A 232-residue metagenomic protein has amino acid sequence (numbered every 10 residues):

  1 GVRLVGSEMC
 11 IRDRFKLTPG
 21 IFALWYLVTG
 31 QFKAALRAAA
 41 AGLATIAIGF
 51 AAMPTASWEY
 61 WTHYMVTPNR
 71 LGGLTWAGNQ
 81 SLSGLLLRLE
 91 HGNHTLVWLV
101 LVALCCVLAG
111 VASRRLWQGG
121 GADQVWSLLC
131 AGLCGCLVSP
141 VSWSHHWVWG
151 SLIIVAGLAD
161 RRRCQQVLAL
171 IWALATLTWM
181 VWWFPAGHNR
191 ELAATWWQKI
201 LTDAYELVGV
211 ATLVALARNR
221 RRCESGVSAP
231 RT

Functional and structural regions predicted by a protein language model:
G1, G20-I21, K33: Internal amphipathic alpha-helical segments of the cytochrome P450 catalytic fold
G1-G6, I11: Single conserved hydrophobic/aromatic residue that forms the stacking wall/gate of nucleotide- or nucleobase-binding
S7, L17, W126-S127: Short hydrophobic/aromatic segments of transmembrane alpha-helices and their interfaces
I11-Y26, V138-H146: Transmembrane helices and adjacent periplasmic/lumenal helix-loop junctions of polyprenol-phosphate-dependent
Y26, V155-A156, D160: Active-site catalytic microenvironments for nucleophilic, acid-base chemistry
T29-W147, S151, V155, L192-Q198 (+2 more regions): Primarily membrane-embedded glycan-assembly and transfer machineries that use lipid-linked glycans
L158-T232: Aromatic-enriched
